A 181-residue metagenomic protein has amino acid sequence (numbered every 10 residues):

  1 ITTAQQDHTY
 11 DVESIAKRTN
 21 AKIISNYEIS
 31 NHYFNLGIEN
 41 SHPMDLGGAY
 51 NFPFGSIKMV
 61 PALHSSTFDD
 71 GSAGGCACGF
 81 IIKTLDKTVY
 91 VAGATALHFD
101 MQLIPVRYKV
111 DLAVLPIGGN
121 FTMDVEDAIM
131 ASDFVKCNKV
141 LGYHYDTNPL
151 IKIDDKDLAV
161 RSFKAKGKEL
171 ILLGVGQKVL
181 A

Functional and structural regions predicted by a protein language model:
I1-A4, I24-Y27, Y90-T95, V114-G118 (+2 more regions): Active-site neighborhood of phospho(di)ester-bond hydrolases with catalytic His/Asp-centered motifs
I1-F34, N40-H42, R107-V114: Active-site metal-binding motif and surrounding structural segment of the metallo-beta-lactamase
Q5-T9, S30-Y33, G48-N51, T67 (+4 more regions): Active-site environment of divalent metal-dependent phosphoester hydrolases
D11-R18, D100-I104, D127-A131: A short acidic, amphipathic alpha-helical/loop segment
K22, F34-G37, S41-A49, I129 (+1 more regions): Binuclear metal-ion centers of metallo-dependent hydrolases, dominated by the metallo-beta-lactamase
M44-Y108, V175-A181: Core dinuclear metal-dependent hydrolase active-site scaffold
V106, D111-D133: Active-site-proximal segments of metal-dependent phosphoesterases and phosphodiesterases across multiple
